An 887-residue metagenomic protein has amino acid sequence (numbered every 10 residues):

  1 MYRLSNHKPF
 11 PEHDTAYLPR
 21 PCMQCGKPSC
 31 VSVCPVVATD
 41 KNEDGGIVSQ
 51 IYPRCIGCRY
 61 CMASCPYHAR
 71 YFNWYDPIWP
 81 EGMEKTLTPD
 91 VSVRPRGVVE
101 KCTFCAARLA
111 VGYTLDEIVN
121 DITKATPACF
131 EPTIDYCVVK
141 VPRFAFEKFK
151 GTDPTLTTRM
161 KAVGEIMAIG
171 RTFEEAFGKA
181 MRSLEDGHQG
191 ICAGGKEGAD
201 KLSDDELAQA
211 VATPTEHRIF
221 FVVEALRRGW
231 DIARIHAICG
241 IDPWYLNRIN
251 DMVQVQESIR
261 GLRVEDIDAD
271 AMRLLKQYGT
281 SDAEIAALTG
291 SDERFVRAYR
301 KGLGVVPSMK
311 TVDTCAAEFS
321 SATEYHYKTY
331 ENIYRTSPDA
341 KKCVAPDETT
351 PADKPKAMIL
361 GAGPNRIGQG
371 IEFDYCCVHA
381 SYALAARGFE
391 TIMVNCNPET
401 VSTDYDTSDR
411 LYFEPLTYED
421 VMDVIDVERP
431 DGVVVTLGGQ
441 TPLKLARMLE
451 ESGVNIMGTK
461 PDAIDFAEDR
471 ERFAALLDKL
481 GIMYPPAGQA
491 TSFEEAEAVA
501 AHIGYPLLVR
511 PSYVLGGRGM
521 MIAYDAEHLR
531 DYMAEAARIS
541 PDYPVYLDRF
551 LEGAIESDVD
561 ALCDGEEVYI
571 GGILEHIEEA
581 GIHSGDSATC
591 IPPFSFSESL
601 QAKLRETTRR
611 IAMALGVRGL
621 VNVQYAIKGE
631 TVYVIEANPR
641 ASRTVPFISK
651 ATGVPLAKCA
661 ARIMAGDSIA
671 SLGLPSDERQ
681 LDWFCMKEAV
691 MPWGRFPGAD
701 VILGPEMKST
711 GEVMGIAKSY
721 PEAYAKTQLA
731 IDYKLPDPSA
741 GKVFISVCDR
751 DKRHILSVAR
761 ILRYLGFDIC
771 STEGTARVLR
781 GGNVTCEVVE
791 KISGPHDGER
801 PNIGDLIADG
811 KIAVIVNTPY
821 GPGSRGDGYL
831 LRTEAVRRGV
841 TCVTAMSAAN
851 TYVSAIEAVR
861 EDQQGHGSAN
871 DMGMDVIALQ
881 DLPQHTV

Functional and structural regions predicted by a protein language model:
M1-D14, D40-R54, H68-G97, N247-S258 (+2 more regions): Non-heme iron-sulfur electron-transfer modules
M1-L4, K27-R54, Y60-I78, G97-L109 (+3 more regions): Iron-sulfur cluster-binding cysteine motifs and their immediate structural context in ferredoxin-like electron-transfer
P9, H13, C25, Y52-I56 (+19 more regions): Alpha-helix capping and helix-loop boundary segments enriched in small/acidic/polar residues
T15-Y17, C25-K27, E43, Y60 (+5 more regions): Short, solvent-exposed loop/turn segments at the edges of secondary structure
A110-R260, E265-D270, Y278-G279, L303 (+11 more regions): ATP-dependent carboxylate activation and anion-phosphoryl transfer catalytic cores that bind Mg-ATP to form
I238-N247, A287-A298: Short, basic interhelical loop/turn and adjoining N-cap of the next helix at nucleic-acid- or acidic-partner-contacting
Y278, E284-L288: Extended, domain-scale alpha-helical bundle/helix-rich regions
A298-K301, K310-I482, T491-A498, I716-D862 (+2 more regions): ATP-binding N-terminal substructure of ATP-dependent carboxylate-amine bond-forming enzymes
